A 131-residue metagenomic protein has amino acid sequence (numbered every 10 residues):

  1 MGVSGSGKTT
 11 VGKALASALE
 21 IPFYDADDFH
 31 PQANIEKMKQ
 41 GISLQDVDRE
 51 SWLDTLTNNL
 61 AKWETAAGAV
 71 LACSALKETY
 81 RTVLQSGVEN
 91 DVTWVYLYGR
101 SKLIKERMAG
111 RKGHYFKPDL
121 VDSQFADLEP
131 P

Functional and structural regions predicted by a protein language model:
V3: P-loop (Walker A) phosphate-binding loop of NTP-binding proteins
S6, K13-N59: Conserved substrate/cofactor phosphate-moiety recognition/catalytic segment in nucleotide-dependent phosphotransferases
K13, R81-Q85, E106-A109: Short amphipathic alpha-helical segments
H30, A75-K77, G99-L103: Conserved nucleotide-binding/hydrolysis micro-motifs of P-loop NTPases
Q40-L44, V88, R111-Y115: Short, hinge-like loop/turn segments at secondary-structure boundaries
V47-E89, L97: Glycine-rich phosphate-binding loop used to anchor ATP phosphates in small-molecule kinases, encompassing both
V88-R107: Conserved phosphate-donor/acceptor-positioning beta-strand/loop module used by diverse small-molecule
G110-P131: Small-molecule kinase domains that catalyze NTP-dependent phosphoryl transfer to phosphate-bearing small molecules
